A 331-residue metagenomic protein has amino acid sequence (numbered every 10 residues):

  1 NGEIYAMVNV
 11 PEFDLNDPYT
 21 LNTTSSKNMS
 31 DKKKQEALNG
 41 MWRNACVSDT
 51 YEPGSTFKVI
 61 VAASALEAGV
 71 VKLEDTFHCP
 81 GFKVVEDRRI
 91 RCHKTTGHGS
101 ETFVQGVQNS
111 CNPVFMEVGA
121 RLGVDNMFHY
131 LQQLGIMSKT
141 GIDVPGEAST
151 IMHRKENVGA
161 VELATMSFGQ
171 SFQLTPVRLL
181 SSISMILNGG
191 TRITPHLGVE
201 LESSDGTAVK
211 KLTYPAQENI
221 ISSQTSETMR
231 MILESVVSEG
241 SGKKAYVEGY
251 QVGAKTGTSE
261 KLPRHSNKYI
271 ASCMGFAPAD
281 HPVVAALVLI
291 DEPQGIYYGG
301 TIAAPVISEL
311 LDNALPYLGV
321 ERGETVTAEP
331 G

Functional and structural regions predicted by a protein language model:
E3-S55, I60-I290, G299, V320 (+1 more regions): Beta-lactam-recognizing serine transpeptidase/beta-lactamase-like catalytic domain environment
I221, G295-V306: Short alpha-helix boundary/capping segments
V288, S308-E309: Small/polar-residue-rich segments within soluble enzyme cores
E309-G331: Ligand-recognition elements built from short beta-strands and adjacent flexible loops
